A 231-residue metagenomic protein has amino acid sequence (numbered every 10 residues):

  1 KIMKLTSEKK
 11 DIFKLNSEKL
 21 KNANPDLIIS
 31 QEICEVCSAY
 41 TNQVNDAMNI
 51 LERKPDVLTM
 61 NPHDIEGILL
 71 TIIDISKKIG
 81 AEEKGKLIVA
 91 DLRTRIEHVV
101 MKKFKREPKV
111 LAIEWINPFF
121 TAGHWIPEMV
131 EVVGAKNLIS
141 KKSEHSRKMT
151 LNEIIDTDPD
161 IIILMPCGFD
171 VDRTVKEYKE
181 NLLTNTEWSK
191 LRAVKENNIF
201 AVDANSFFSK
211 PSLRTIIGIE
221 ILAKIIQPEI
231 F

Functional and structural regions predicted by a protein language model:
K1-F231: N-terminal ligand-binding lobe of clamshell/alpha-beta domains
